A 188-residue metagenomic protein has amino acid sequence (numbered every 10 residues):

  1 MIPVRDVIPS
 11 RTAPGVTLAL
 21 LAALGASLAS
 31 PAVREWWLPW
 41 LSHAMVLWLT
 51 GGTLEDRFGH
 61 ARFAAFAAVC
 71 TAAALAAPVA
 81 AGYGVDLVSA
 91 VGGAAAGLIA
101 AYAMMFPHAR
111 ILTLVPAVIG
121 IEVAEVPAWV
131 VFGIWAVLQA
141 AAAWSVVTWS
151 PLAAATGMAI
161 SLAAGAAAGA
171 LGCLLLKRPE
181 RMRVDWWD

Functional and structural regions predicted by a protein language model:
M1-D188: A detector for small-residue-rich transmembrane helices and their helix-helix packing motifs
